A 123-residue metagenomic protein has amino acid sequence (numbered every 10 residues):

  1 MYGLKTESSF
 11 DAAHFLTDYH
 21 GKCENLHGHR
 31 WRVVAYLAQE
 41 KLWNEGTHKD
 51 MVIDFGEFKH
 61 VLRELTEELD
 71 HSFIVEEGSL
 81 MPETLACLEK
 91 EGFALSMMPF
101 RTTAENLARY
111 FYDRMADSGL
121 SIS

Functional and structural regions predicted by a protein language model:
M1-S123: Charge-rich, low-complexity N-terminal segments
